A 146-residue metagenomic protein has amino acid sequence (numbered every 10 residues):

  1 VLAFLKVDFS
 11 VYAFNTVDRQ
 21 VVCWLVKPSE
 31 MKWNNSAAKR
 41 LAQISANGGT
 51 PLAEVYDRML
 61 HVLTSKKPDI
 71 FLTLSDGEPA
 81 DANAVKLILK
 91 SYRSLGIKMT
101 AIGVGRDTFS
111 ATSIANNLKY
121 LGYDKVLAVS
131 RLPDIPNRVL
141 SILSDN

Functional and structural regions predicted by a protein language model:
V1-N146: Acidic, glycine-rich A-domain
